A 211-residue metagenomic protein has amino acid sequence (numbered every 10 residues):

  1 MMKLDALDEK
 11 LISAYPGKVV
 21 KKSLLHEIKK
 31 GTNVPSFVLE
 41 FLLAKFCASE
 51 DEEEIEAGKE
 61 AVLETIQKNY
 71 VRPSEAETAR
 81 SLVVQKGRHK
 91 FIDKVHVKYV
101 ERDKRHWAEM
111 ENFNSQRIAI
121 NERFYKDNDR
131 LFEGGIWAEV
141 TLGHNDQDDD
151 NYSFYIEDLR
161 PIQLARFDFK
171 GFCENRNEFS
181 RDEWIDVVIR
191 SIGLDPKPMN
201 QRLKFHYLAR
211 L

Functional and structural regions predicted by a protein language model:
M2-I192: Extended, charged/polar low-complexity intrinsically disordered regions
D195-R210: Pre-Walker A adenine-sensing motif
